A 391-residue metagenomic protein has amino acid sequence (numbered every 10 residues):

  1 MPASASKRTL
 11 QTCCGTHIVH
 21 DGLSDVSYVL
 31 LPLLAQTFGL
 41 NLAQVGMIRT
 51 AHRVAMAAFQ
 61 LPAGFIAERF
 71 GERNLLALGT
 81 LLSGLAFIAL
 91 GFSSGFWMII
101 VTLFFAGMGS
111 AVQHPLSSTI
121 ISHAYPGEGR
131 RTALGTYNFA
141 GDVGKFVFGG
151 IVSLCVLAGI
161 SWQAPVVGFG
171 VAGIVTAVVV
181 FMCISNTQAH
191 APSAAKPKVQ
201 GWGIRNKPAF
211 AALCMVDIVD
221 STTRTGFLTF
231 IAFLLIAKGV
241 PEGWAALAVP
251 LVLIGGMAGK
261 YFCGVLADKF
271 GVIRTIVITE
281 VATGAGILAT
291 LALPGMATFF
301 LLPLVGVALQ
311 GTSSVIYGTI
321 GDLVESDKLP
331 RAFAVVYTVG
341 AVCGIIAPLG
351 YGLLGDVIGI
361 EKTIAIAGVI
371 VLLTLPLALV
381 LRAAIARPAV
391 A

Functional and structural regions predicted by a protein language model:
D25, R53-L61, F146, L253-M257 (+2 more regions): Residue-level signature of mid-helix packing/kink "hotspots" within the transmembrane helices of 12-pass Major
S27-Y28, P208-K260: Extracytoplasmic gate region of multi-pass secondary transporters
L34-A35, I66-A67, V152-I160, L235-I236 (+2 more regions): Interfacial helix-cap and linker-helix signal at transmembrane-aqueous boundaries of multi-pass secondary transporters
G39, G71, F92-W97, G271 (+1 more regions): Helix-breaking motifs and short loop linkers at transmembrane-helix boundaries and internal kinks in secondary membrane
A58-W97: Conserved MFS/SLC helix-loop-helix module at the cytosolic interface between two early adjacent transmembrane helices
N74-I88, R274-A289: Structural signature of the two symmetry-related core transmembrane helices
T102-A140: Cytoplasmic helix-loop-helix junction between adjacent transmembrane helices in 12-TM secondary transporters
Y137-I184: Helix-loop-helix hairpin linking two adjacent transmembrane segments in secondary transporters
